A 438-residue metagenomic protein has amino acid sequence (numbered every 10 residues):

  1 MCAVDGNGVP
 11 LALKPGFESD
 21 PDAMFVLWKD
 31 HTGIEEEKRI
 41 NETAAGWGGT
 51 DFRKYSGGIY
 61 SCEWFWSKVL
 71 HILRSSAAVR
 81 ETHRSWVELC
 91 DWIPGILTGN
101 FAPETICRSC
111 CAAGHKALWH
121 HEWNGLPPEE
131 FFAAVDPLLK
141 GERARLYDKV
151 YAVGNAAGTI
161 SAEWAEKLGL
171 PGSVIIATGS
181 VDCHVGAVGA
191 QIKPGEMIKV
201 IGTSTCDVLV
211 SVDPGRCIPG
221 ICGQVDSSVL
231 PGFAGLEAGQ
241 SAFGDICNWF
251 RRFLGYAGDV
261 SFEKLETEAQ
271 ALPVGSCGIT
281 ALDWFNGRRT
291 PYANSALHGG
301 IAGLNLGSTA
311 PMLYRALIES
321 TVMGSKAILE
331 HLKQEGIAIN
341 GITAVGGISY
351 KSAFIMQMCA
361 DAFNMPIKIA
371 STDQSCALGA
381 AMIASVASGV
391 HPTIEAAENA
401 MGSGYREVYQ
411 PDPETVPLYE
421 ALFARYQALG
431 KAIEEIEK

Functional and structural regions predicted by a protein language model:
M1-K38, G46, A78-E81, N100-A102 (+5 more regions): Glycine/Thr-rich phosphate-binding loops that ligate phosphate moieties of nucleotide and other phosphorylated ligands
V4-N7, L11, E42-S180, L282-N286 (+2 more regions): Gly/Ser/Thr-rich active-site cleft segment
V26, W86, S173-S180, G189 (+3 more regions): Short glycine-aspartate micro-motif
Y60-S61, K199, A234-A238: Short hydrophobic-aromatic micro-motifs
P171, K193-P194, I337-N340: Short helix-loop-beta connector
V181-A187, A338: Flexible, glycine/threonine-enriched loop-and-boundary segments that flank and lead into catalytic domains of large
C183, T203, I348: Active-site metal-binding loops of divalent metal-dependent hydrolases
A187-I192, A380: Hydrophobic residues within well-ordered alpha-helices
